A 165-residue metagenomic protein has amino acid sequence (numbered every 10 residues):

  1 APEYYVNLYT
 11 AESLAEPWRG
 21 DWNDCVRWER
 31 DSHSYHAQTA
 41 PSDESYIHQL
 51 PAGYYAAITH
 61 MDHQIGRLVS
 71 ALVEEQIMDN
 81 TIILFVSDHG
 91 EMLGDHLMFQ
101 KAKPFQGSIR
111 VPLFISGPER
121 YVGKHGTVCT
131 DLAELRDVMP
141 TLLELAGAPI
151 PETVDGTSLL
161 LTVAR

Functional and structural regions predicted by a protein language model:
A1-L132, L145-T153: Active-site-proximal cap/lid insertion segments
L135, M139: Zinc-coordinating Cys/His ligand positions in small cysteine/histidine-rich zinc-finger domains
V154-R165: Short, intrinsically disordered, charge-balanced linker/junction segments flanking boundaries in proteins
